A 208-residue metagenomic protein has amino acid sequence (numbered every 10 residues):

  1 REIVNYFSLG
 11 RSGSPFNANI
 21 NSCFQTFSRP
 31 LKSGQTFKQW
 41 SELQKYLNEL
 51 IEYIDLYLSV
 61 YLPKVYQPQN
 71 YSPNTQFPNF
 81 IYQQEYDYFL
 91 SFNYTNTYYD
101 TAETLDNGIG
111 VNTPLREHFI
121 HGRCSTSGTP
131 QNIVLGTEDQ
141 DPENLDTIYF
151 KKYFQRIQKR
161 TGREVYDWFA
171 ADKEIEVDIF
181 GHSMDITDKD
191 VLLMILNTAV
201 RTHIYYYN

Functional and structural regions predicted by a protein language model:
R1-I157: Extended, H/D-rich, highly charged conserved domains that either
G108, V165-N208: SIR2/sirtuin-family catalytic core signature
